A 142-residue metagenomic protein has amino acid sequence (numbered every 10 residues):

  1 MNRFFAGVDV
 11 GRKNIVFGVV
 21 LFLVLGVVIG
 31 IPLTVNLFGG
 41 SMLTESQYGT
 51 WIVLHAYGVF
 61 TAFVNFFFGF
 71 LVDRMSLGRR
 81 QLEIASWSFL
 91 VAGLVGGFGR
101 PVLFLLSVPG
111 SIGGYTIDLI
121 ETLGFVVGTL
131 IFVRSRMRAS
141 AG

Functional and structural regions predicted by a protein language model:
M1-G142: Hydrophobic alpha-helical transmembrane segments of multi-pass integral membrane proteins
